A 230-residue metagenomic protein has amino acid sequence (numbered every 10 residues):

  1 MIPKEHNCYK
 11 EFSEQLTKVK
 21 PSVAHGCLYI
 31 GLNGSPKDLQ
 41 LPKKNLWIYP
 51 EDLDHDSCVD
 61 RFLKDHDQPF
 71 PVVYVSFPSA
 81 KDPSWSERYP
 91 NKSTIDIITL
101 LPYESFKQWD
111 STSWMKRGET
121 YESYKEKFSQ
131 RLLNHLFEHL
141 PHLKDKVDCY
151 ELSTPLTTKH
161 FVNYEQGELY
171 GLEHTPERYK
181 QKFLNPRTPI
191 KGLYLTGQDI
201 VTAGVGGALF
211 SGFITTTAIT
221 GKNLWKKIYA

Functional and structural regions predicted by a protein language model:
M1-F12, L16-V19, H25-K37, K92-S93 (+3 more regions): C-terminal structured subdomain/cap of oxidoreductase catalytic cores
M1-R88: Mid-domain catalytic core of redox enzymes that form a hydrophobic substrate pocket/lid adjacent to a catalytic redox
K43-L46, S111-K116, K226-A230: Short alpha-helical "patches" and their helix-cap loops
K44, V73, S93-I95, K191: Change "...and in nucleic-acid phosphodiester-cleaving endonucleases..." to "...and in nucleic-acid processing enzymes
F70-Y74, L133, E138-T202: A glycine-rich dinucleotide-binding beta-alpha-beta segment and adjacent secondary-structure elements that constitute
P78, K92, E104, H135 (+1 more regions): Flavin (FAD/FMN)-binding glycine-rich loop and adjacent Rossmann-like elements that form
S84-D110, K116-Q130: Glycine-rich, aromatic-lined ligand/substrate-binding cores of catalytic and carbohydrate-binding domains
